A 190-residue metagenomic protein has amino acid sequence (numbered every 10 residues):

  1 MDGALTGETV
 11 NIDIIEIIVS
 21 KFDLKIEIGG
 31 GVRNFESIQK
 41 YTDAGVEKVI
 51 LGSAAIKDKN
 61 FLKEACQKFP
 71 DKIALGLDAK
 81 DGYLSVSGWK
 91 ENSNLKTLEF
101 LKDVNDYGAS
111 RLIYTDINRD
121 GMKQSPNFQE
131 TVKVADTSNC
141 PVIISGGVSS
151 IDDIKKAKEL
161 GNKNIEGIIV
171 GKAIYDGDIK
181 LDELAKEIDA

Functional and structural regions predicted by a protein language model:
M1, G31-F35, A54, D78-G82 (+4 more regions): Active-site beta-loop-alpha junctions enriched in small/polar residues
M1-N11, S53, Y114-Q124: Glycine-rich, proline-tolerant flexible connector loops at the mouths of alpha/beta enzymes
L5-E27, K63-D78, S125-S150: Alpha-helix-loop-beta-strand connector modules within alpha/beta enzyme cores
I14, I26-I28, V32-K48, Q129-N164 (+1 more regions): Catalytic cores of alpha/beta
I14-I15, K90-S110, Y114, S125-N139 (+1 more regions): Short loop-to-alpha-helix "cap/lid" segments that border enzyme active sites across diverse enzyme classes
E27, V49-L51, A74, I113 (+2 more regions): Conserved beta-strand positions in the central sheet of alpha/beta enzyme cores
T42, V46-D120: Conserved anion-binding
F61-K68, I73, K158-A190: C-terminal helical cap(s) of enzyme catalytic domains, especially alpha/beta-barrels
